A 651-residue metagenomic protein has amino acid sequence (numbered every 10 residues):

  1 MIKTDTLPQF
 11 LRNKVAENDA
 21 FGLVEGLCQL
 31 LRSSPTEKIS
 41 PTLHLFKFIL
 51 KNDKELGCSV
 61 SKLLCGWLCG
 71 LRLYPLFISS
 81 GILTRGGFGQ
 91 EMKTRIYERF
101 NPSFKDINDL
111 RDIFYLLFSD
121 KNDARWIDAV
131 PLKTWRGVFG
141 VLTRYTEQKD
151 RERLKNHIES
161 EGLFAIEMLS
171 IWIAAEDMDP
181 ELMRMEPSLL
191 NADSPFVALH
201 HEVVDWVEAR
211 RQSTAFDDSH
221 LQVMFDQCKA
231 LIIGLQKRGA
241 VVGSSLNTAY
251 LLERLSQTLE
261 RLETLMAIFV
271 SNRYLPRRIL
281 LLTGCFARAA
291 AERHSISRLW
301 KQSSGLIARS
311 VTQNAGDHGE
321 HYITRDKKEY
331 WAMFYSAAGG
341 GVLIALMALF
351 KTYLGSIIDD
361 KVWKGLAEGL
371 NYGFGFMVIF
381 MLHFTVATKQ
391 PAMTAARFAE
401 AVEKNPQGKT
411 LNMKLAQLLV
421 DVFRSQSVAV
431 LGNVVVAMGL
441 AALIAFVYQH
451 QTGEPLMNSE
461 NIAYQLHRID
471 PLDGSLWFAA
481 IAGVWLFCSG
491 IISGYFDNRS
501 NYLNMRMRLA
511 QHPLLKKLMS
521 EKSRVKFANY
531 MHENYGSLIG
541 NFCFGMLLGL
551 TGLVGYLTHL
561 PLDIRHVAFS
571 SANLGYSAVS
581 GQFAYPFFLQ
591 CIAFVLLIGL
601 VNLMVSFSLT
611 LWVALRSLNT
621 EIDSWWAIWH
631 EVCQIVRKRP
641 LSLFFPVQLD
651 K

Functional and structural regions predicted by a protein language model:
M1-H44, I49-K62, I357, V378-A396 (+3 more regions): Juxtamembrane/interface segments at transmembrane-helix termini
M1-V311: Soluble N-terminal domains of membrane-associated systems
E186, R211, Q227, L231-A267 (+4 more regions): Long, compositionally biased intrinsically disordered regions
H220, G243, N247, R254 (+18 more regions): Catalytic cores of large soluble enzymes that bind and process phosphate-bearing ligands
N272-A290, I307-E320, G369-F380, V422-G432 (+2 more regions): Hydrophobic alpha-helical transmembrane segments
T312-T410, V430-H450: Core alpha-helical transmembrane segments of integral membrane proteins
S336-G339, L343, M347-F350, W363-H383 (+2 more regions): Alpha-helical transmembrane segments and their immediate juxtamembrane interface regions
F374, K389-P391, E400-F569: Generic detector of multi-pass transmembrane helix bundles and their immediately adjacent loops in polytopic membrane
